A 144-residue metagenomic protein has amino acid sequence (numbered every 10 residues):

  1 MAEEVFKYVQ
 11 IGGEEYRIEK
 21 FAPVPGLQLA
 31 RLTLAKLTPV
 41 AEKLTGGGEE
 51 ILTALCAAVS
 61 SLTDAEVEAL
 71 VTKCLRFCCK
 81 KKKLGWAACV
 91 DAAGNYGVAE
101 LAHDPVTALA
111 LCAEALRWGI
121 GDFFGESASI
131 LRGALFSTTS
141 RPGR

Functional and structural regions predicted by a protein language model:
M1-T33: N-terminal leader/targeting peptides and immediately adjacent processing regions
P23-R144: Short, surface-exposed, charged amphipathic helix/loop patches that serve as local interaction elements
